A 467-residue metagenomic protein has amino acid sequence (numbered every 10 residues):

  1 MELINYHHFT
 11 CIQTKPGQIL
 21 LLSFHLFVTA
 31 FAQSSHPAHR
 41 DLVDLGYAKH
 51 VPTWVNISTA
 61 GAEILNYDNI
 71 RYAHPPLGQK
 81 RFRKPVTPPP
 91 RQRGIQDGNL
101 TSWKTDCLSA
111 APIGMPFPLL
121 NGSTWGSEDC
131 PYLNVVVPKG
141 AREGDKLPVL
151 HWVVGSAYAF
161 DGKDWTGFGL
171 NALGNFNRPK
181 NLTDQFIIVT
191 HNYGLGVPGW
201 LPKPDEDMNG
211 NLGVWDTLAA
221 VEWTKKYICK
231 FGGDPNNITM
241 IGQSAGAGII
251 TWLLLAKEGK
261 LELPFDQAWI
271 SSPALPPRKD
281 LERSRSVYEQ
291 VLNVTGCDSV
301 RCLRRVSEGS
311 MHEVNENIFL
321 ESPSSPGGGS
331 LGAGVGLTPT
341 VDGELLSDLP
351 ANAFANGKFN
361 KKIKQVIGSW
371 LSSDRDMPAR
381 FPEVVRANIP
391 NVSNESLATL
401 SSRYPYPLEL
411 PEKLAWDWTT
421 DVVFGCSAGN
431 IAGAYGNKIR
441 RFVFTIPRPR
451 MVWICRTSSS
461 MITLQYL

Functional and structural regions predicted by a protein language model:
M1-S34: Fungal secretory targeting signals
T29-D145, G309, P326-G327, A333-P339: Catalytic-loop region of hydrolases
N69, M115-V300, F354-D376: Serine-hydrolase-like catalytic core of hydrolytic proteins
T105-L119, V197-E206, T399-L414, S458-M461 (+1 more regions): Short glycine/proline-rich turn/loop motifs
L119, K226, E262, Q267 (+3 more regions): Substrate-access "cap/lid" subdomains that shape and gate the entrance to catalytic or ligand-binding pockets
N236, C297-C302, V306, E412 (+1 more regions): Surface-exposed patches in mature extracellular/periplasmic domains of secreted proteins
W370, G425-G429, G433-L467: Mobile gating loops/cap/lid regions near enzyme active sites that modulate substrate access
N391-A434, R440-F442: Alpha/beta-hydrolase fold catalytic core
